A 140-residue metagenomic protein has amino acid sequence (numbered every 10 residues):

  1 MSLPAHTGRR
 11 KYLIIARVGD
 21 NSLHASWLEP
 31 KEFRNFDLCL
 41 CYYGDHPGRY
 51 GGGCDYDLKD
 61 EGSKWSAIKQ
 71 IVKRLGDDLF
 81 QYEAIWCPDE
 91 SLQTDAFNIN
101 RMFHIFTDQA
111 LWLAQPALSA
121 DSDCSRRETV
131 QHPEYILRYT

Functional and structural regions predicted by a protein language model:
M1-A84, N98: N-terminal anchoring/stem segment of glycosyltransferases
R17-V18, E90, W112-Q115: Generic hydrophobic/packing signal
N21, D45-H46, L92-Q93, S119-D121: Short, solvent-exposed loop/turn segments at secondary-structure junctions
G62-S63, S91-Q93: Short, flexible loop segments at the rims of nucleotide/cofactor-binding pockets, characterized by
A84, T94-T140: Conserved catalytic core of nucleotide-sugar-dependent glycosyltransferases
